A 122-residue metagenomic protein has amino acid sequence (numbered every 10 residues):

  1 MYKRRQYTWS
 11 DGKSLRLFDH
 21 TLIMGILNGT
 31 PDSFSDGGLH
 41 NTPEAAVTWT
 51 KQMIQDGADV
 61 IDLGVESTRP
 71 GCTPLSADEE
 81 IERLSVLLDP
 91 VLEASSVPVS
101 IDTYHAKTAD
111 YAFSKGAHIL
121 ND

Functional and structural regions predicted by a protein language model:
M1-N28: N-terminal amphipathic alpha-helix/helix-capping segment at the start of soluble metabolic enzymes
D19-I23, A58-D59, S95-V97, G116-H118: Short, well-ordered coil/turn segments that N-cap beta-strands
L27, M53, G57, D102 (+1 more regions): Conserved, mostly hydrophobic/aromatic
N28-D32, E66-T68, Y104-T108: Active-site beta-loop-alpha junctions enriched in small/polar residues
G29-T48, T73-P74, S100: Active-site mouth loops of central-metabolism enzymes
S33-S35, D59-V86: Glycine-rich, proline-tolerant flexible connector loops at the mouths of alpha/beta enzymes
T48-G64: Catalytic domains of carbohydrate-active enzymes, especially glycoside hydrolases
T73-D110, S114: Alpha-helix-loop-beta-strand connector modules within alpha/beta enzyme cores
